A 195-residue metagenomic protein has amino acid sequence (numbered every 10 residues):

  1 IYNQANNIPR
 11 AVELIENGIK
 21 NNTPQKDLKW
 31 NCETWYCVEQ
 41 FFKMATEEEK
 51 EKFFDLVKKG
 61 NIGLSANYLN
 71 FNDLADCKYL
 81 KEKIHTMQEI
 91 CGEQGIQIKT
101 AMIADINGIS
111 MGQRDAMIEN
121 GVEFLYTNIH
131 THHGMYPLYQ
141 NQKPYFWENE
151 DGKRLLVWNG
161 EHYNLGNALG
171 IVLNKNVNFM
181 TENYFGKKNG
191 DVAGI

Functional and structural regions predicted by a protein language model:
I1-I195: Catalytic-domain carbohydrate-binding cleft regions of carbohydrate-active enzymes
